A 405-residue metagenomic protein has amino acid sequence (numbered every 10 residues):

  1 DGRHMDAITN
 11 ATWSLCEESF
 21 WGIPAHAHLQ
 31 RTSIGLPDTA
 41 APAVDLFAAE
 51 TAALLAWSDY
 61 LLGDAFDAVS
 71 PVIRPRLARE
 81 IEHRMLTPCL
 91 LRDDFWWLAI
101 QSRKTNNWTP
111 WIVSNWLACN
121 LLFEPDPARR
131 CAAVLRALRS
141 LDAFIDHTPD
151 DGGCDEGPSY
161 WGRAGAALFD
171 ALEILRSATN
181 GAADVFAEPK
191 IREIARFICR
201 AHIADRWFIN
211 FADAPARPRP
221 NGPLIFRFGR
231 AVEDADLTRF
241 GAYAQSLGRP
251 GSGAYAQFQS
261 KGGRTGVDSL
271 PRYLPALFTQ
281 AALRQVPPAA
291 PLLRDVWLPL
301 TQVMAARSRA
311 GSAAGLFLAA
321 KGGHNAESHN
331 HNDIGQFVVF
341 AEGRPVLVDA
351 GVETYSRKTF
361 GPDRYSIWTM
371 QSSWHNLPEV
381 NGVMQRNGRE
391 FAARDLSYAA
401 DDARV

Functional and structural regions predicted by a protein language model:
G2-C16, F20-W21, D395: Amphipathic alpha-helical packing elements
G2-T9, S58-E82, N120-L138, L175-I191 (+4 more regions): Structural helix-adjacent loops and short alpha-helical linkers that scaffold large soluble proteins
H4, A43-F47, L77, I81 (+11 more regions): Secondary-structure capping and boundary motifs in well-ordered enzyme cores
G22-H26, V69, R217, K261: Mature catalytic domains of secreted/periplasmic carbohydrate-active enzymes
A27-D45, W97-N107, W111-N115, D155-F169 (+5 more regions): Carbohydrate-binding/catalytic loop surfaces
I34-G157, D170, A281-P288: Active-site lining segments of carbohydrate-active enzymes
G165-V346, Y398-D402: Carbohydrate-active enzyme catalytic cores, enriched for enzymes that act on polyanionic acidic polysaccharides
A314-D401: Catalytic core of carbohydrate-active enzymes
